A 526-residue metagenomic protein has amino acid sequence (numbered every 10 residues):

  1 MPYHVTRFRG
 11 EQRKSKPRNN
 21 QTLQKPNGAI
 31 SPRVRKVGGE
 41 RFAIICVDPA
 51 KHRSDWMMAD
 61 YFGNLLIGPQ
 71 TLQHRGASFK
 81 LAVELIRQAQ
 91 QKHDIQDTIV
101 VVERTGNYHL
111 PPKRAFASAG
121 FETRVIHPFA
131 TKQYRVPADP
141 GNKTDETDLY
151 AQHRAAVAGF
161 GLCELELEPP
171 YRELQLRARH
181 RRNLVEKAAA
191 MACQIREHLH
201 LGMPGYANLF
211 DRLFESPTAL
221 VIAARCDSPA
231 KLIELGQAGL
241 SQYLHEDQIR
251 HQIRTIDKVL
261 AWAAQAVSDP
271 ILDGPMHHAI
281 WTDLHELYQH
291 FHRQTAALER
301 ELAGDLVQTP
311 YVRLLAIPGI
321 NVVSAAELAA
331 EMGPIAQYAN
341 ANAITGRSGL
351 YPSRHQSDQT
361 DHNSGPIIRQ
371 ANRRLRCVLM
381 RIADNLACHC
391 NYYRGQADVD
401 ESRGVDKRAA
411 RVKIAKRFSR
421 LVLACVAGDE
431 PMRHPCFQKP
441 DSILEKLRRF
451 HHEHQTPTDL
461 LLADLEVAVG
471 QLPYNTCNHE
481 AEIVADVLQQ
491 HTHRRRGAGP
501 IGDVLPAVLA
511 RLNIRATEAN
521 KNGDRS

Functional and structural regions predicted by a protein language model:
P2-S526: A detector of single, family-specific signature residues that are central to catalytic or substrate-handling motifs
